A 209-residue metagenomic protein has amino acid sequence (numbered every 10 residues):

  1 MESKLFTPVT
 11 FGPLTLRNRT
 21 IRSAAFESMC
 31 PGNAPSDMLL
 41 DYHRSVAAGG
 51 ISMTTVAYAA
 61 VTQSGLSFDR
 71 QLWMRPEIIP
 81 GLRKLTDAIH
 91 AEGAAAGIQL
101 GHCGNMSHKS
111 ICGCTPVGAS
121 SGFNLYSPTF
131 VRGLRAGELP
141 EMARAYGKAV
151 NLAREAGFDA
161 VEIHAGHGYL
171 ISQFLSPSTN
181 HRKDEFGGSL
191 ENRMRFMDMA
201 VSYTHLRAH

Functional and structural regions predicted by a protein language model:
M1-A88, E92-G101, M142: N-terminal capping/small domains of soluble enzymes
H43, L82-T86, V150, M197-S202: Generic structural signal for well-ordered alpha-helices, preferentially at hydrophobic/aromatic core positions
V56-I78, H102-K109, I163-G187: Glycine-rich, proline-tolerant flexible connector loops at the mouths of alpha/beta enzymes
D69-P76, V131-P140, E191: The substrate-binding groove and active-site-proximal loops of carbohydrate-active enzymes, especially glycoside
I98, A153, E191-R195: A short, structured beta-strand-centered segment in the mid-to-C-terminal lobe of catalytic cores from group-transfer
G101-F158: Non-globular sequence segments
S120-L134, H181-D198: Acidic, His- and aromatic-enriched active-site or binding-groove loops in soluble protein domains that engage sugars
T204-H209: Conserved small/polar residues in nucleotide/adenosyl-binding loops
